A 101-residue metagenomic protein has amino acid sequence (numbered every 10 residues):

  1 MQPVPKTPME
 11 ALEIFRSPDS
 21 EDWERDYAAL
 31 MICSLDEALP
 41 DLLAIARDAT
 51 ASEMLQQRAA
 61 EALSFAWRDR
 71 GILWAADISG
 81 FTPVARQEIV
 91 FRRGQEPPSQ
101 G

Functional and structural regions predicted by a protein language model:
M1-V4, W23-L35, M54-R70, E88-G101: Structural detector for internal amphipathic alpha-helices that build alpha-solenoid repeat scaffolds
Q2-R16, D36-R47, R68-G80: Amphipathic alpha-helical scaffolding segments comprising HEAT/armadillo-like alpha-solenoid repeats
I14-D22, R47-L55, A76-R92: Short coil turns that connect the paired helices of HEAT/ARM alpha-solenoid repeats
